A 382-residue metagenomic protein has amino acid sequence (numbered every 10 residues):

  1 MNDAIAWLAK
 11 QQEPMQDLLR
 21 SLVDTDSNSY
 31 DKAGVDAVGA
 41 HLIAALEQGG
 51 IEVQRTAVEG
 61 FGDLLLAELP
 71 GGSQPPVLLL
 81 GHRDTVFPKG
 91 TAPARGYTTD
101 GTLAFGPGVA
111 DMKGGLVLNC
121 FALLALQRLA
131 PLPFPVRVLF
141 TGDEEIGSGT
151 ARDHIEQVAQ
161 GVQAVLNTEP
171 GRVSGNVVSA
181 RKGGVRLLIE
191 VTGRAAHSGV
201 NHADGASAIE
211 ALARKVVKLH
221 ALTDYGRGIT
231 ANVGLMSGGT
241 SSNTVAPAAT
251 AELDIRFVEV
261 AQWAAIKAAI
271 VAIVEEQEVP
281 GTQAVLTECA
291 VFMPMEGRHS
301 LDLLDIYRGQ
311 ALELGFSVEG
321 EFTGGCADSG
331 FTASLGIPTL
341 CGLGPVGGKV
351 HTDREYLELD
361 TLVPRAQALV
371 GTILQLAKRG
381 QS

Functional and structural regions predicted by a protein language model:
M1-D3, S27, G50, Q54-A57 (+3 more regions): Metal-dependent amide/peptide-bond hydrolase catalytic core, centered on the "pita-bread" metallohydrolase fold
N2-P107, R128, L132: Acidic/His- and Gly-rich active-site-bordering loop/insert found across diverse amide/peptide-bond hydrolases
P76-L78, A104, Q163-N167, L188 (+1 more regions): Short glycine-aspartate micro-motif
L78, P135-L139, V285: A structural signal for isolated positions on well-ordered beta-strands in alpha/beta enzyme cores
L80-G81, L139-T141, L166-E169, E190-T192 (+1 more regions): Short beta-strand segments
F87, T102-L118, H197: Glycine/serine-rich anion-binding loops at beta->alpha junctions that coordinate negatively charged ligand groups
M112-K182, Q381-S382: Acidic/histidine-rich catalytic neighborhood of metal-dependent amide-processing enzymes
